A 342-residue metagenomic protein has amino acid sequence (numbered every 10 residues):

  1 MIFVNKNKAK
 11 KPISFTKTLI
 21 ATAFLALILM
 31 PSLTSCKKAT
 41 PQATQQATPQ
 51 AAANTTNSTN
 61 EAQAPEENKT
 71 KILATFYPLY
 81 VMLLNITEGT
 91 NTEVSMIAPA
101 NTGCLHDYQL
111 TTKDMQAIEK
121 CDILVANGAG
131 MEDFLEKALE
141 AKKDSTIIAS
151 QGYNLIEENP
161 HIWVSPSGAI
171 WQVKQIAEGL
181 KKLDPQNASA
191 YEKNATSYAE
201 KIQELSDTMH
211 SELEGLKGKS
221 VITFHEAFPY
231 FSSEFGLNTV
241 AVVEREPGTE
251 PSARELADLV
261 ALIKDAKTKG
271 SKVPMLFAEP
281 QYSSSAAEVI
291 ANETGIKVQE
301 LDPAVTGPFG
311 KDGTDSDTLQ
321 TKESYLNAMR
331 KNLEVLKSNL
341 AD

Functional and structural regions predicted by a protein language model:
I2-F3, S35-D342: Extracytoplasmic metal-acquisition and chelation regions
F3-A23: Bacterial N-terminal signal peptides that target proteins for export
K8, L29-P31, A39: Compositionally biased intrinsically disordered regions enriched in polar/charged residues
P12, M30-L33, T56: Intrinsically disordered, low-complexity segments
A21-S32: Bacterial N-terminal signal peptides
